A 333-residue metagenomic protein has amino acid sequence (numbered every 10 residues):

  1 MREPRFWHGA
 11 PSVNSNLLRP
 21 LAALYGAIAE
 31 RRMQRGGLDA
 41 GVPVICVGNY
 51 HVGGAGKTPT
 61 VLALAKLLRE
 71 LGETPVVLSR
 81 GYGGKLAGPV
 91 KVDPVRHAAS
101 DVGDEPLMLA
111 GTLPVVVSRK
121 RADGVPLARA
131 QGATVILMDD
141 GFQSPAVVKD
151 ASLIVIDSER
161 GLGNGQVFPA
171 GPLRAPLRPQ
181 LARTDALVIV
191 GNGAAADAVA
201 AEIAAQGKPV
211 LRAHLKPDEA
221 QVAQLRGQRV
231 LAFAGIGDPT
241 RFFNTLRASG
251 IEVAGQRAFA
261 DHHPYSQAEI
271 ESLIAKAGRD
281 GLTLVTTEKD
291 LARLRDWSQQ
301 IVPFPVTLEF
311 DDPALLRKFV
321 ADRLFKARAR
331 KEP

Functional and structural regions predicted by a protein language model:
M1-E3, P11, E70-L71, V147-P333: ATP-dependent carboxylate-amine ligase
M1-V44: A transmembrane-helix-recognition feature enriched in membrane-embedded lipid enzymes and envelope glyco-/phospholipid
E30-H97: Walker A (P-loop) phosphate-binding motif
C46-N49, M138, P169, T287: A secondary-structure boundary/capping signal
A63-L67, D139, T245: Rossmann-fold NAD(P)-dependent oxidoreductase module
G81-G83, A87-Q206: Phosphate/Mg2+-binding loops and adjacent switch elements in nucleotide/diphosphate-handling enzyme cores
